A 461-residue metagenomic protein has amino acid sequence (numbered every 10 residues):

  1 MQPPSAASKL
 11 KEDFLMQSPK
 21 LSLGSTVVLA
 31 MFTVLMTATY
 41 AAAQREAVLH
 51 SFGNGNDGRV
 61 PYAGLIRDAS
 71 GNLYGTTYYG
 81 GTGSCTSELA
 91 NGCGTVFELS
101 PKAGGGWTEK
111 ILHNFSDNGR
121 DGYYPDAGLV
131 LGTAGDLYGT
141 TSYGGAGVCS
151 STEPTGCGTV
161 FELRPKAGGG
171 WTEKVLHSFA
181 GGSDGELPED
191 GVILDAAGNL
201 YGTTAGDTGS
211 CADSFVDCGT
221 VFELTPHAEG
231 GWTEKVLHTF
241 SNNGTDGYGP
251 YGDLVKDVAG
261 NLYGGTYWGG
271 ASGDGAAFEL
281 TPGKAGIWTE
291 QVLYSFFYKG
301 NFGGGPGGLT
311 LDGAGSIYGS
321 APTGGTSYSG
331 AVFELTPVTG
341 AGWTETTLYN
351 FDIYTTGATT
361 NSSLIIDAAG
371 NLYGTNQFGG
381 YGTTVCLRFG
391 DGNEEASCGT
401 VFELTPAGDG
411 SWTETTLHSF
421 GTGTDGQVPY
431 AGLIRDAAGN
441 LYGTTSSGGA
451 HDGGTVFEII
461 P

Functional and structural regions predicted by a protein language model:
Q2-P461: Extracellular beta-propeller repeat domains
